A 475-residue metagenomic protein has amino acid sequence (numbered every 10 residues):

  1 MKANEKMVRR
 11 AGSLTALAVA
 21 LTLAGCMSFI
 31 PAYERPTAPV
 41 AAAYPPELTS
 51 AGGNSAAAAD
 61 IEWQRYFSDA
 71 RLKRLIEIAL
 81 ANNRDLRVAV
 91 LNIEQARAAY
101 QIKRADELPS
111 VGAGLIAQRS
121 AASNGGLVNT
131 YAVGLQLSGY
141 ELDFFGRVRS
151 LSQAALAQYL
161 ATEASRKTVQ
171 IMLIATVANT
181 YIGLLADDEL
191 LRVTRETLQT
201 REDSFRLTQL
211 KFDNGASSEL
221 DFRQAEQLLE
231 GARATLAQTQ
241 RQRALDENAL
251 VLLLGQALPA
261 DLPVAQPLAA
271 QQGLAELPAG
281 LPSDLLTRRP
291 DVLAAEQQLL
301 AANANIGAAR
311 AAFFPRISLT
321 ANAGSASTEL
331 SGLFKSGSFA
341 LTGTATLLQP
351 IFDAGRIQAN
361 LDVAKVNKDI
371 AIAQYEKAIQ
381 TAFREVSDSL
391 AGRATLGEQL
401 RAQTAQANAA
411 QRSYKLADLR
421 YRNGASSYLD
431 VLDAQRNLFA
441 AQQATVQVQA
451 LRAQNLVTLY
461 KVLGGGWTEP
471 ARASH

Functional and structural regions predicted by a protein language model:
K2-A81, S152-L156, Q240-T287, L293 (+3 more regions): Terminal intrinsically disordered/low-complexity segments used for targeting and assembly
A3-E5, V148, A164-L281, G392 (+2 more regions): Periplasmic alpha-helical coiled-coil/stalk elements that build and connect Gram-negative outer-membrane
S28-E34, I61-E62, A70-I78, R87-V90 (+5 more regions): Small/polar-residue-enriched beta-strand and adjacent coil segments characteristic of outer-membrane beta-barrel
A99, D106, A113, S120 (+21 more regions): Soluble, cytosolic/nucleoplasmic coiled-coil alpha-helices used as oligomeric scaffolds and tethers in large eukaryotic
E202, G231-A260, A309, L396 (+1 more regions): Short segments within alpha-helical structural elements
S218, A382-S389, G424-Y428: Alpha-helical heptad-repeat coiled-coil segments that mediate oligomerization/polymerization in large
